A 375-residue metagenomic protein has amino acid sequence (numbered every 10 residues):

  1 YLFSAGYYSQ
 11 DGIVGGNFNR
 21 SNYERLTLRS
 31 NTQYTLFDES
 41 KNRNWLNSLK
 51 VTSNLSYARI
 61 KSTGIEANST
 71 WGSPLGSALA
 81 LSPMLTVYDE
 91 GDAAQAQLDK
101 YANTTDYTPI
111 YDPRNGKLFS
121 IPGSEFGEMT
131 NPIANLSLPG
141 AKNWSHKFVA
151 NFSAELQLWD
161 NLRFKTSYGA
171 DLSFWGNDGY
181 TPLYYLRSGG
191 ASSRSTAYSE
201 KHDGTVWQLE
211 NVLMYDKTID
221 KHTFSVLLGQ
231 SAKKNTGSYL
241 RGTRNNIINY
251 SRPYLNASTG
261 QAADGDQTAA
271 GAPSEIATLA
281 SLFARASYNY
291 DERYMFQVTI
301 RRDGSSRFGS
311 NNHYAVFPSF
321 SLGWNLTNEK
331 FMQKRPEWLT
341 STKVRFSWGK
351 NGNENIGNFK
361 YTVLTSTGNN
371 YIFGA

Functional and structural regions predicted by a protein language model:
Y1-G64, S77, F148, D220: Transmembrane beta-barrel wall of Gram-negative outer-membrane proteins
Y1-Y23, G91, Q97-N131: Surface-exposed beta-strand-turn/loop segments characteristic of Gram-negative outer-membrane beta-barrels
N17-Y23, A67-T70, S167, T243-R244 (+1 more regions): "Short basic amphipathic alpha-helical interaction patches in structured regions
Q33-E39, S48-R59, P109, K117-T181 (+1 more regions): Extracellular/periplasmic, surface-exposed regions of secreted and cell-surface proteins
F37-N47, N68-G76, Y88-Y101, A262-D264 (+1 more regions): Intrinsically disordered, low-complexity coil segments
K61-L98, L240-N249, K360, T367-G374: Conserved small-residue
L183-Y185: Short amphipathic helix-turn modules centered on a small-residue break
